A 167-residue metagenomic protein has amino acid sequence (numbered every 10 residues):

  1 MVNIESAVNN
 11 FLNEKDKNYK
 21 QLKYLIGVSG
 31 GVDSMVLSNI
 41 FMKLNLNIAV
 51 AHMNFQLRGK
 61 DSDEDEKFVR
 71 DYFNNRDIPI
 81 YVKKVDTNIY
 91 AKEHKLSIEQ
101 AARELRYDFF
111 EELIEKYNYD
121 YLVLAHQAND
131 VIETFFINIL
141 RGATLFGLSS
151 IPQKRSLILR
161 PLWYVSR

Functional and structural regions predicted by a protein language model:
M1-R167: Core alpha/beta nucleotide-donor-binding catalytic domains of modification enzymes
